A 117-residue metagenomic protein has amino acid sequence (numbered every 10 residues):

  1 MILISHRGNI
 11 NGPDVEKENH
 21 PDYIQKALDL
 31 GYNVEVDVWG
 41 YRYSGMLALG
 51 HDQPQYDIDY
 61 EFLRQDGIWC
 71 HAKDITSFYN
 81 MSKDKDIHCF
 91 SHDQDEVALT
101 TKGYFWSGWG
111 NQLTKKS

Functional and structural regions predicted by a protein language model:
M1-S117: Phosphate-group recognition and catalysis centered on beta-loop-alpha active-site segments
